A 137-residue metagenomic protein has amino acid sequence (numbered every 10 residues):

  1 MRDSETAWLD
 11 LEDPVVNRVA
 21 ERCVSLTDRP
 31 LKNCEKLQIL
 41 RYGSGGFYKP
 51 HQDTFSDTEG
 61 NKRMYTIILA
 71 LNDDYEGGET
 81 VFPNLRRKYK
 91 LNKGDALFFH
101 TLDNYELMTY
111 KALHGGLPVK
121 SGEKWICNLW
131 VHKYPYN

Functional and structural regions predicted by a protein language model:
M1-N137: Fe(II)/2-oxoglutarate oxygenase catalytic core
